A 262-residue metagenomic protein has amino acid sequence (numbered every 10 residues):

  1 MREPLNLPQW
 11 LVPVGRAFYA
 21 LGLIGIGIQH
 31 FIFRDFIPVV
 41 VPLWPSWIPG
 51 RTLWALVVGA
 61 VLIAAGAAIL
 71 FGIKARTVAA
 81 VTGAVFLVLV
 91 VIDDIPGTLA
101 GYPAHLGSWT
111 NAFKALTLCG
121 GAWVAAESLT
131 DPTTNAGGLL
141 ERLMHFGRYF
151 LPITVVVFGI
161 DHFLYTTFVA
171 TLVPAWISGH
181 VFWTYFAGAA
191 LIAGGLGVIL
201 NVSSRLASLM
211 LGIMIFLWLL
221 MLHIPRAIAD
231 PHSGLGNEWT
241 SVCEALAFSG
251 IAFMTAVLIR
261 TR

Functional and structural regions predicted by a protein language model:
M1-D35, T52-A64, A68-L164, F182-A193 (+1 more regions): Extended, low-polarity transmembrane helix blocks
F33-W47, L164-V181: Membrane-interface interhelical connector segments
